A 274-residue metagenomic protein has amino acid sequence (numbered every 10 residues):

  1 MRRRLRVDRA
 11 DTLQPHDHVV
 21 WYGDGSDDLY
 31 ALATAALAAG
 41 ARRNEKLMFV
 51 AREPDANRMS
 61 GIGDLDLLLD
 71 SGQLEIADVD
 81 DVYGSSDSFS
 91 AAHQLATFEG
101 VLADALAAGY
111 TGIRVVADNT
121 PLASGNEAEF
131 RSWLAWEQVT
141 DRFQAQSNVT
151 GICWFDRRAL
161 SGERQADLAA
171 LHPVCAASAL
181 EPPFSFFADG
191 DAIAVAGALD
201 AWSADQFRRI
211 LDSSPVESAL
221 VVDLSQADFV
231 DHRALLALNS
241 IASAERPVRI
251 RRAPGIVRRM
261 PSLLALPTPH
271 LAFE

Functional and structural regions predicted by a protein language model:
M1-H16, S26, S262, L266-E274: Actinobacteria-biased recognition of intrinsically disordered, low-complexity terminal regions
R3, H16-A51, D231-H232: Glycine-rich P-loop/Walker A and Walker A-like loops and their local beta1-loop-alpha1 context in P-loop NTPases
G23-S26, V50-P54, V116-T120, W154-R157 (+3 more regions): Structural motif
N57-G100: Long, charge-dense
I76, D81-V82, S86-F89, L180-R209 (+1 more regions): STAS-typified acidic loop motif
V101-R142: N-terminal glycine-rich phosphate/adenylate-binding segment common to multiple enzyme folds
E127-F186: Glycine-rich, aromatic-bearing surface loops/beta-hairpins
A204-E217, V221-H270: Amphipathic alpha-helical interaction surfaces in cytosolic regulatory modules
